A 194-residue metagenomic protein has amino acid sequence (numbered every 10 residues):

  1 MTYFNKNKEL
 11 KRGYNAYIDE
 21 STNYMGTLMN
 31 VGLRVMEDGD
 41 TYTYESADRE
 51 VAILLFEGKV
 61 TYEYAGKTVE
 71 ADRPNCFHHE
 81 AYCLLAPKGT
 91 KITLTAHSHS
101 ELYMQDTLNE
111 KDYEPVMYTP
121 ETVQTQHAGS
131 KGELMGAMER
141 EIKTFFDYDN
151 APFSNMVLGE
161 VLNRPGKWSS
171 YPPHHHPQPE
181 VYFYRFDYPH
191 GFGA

Functional and structural regions predicted by a protein language model:
M1-A71: N-terminal non-catalytic cap/leader segment that marks the start of a structured domain
L10-Y42, G132-R185, F192: A short glycine-rich, His/Asp/Glu-containing loop-to-beta-strand
S46-A47, A96-S98, H175-H176: Short glycine/proline-enriched turns and hinge-like loops at secondary-structure junctions
A47-T68, G166, P177-A194: Glycine- and acidic-residue-biased ligand/ion/polar-headgroup-sensing regions
N75-Y113: Ligand-binding loop in jelly-roll beta-barrel domains
T93-S100, P152, D187-G191: Secondary-structure boundary elements
S100-E141: Double-stranded beta-helix
